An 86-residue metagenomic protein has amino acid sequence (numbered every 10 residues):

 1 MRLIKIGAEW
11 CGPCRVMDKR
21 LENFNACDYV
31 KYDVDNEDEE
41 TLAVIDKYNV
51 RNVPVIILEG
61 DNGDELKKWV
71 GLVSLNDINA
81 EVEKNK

Functional and structural regions predicted by a protein language model:
M1-N25: Local sequence-structure signature of Cys/Sec-based thiol-disulfide redox active-site neighborhoods
K5-G7, A26-T41: Thiol-based oxidoreductase modules, predominantly thioredoxin-like and allied folds used for disulfide exchange
G12, E39, V73-N76: Short alpha-helical
R20, A43-V44: A short acidic, amphipathic alpha-helical/loop segment
T41, I56-E59: Hydrophobic, well-ordered secondary-structure scaffolds
V44-K47, E81: CheY-like receiver
D46-I57: Structural micro-motif
L58-K86: Non-catalytic, surface beta->alpha helical segment in thiol-disulfide oxidoreductase systems
